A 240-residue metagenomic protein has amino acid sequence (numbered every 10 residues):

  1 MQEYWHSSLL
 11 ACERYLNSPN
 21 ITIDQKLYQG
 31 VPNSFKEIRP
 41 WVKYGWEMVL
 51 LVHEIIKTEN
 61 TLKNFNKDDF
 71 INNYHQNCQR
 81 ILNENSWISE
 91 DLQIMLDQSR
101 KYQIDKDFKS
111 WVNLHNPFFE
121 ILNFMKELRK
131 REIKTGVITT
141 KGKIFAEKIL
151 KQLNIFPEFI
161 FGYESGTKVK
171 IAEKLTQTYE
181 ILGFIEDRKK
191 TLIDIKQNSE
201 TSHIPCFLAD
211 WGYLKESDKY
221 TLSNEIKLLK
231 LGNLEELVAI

Functional and structural regions predicted by a protein language model:
M1-E147, Q152: Alpha-helical substrate-recognition element adjacent to the catalytic core
I121-M125, A146, I171-L175, L234-L237: Generic hydrophobic alpha-helical segments
I121-R129, A172-E173, L192, K196 (+1 more regions): Short amphipathic alpha-helical segments and helix-helix/interface helices
E132, F156-P157, H203, E225: A generic structural signal for alpha->beta connector loops
G136-I185, K189-E200: Substrate-recognition "cap/lid" segment bordering the active-site pocket of phosphatases
T140, F184-L229: Acidic, Mg2+-coordinating phosphoryl-transfer loop and its flanking beta/alpha structural elements, shared across
I160-Y163, E225-L237: Short acidic-hydrophobic, aromatic-tinged amphipathic segments that line or gate anion-handling sites
S165-E173, K215-S223, A239-I240: Short, charged, surface-exposed secondary-structure boundary motifs
